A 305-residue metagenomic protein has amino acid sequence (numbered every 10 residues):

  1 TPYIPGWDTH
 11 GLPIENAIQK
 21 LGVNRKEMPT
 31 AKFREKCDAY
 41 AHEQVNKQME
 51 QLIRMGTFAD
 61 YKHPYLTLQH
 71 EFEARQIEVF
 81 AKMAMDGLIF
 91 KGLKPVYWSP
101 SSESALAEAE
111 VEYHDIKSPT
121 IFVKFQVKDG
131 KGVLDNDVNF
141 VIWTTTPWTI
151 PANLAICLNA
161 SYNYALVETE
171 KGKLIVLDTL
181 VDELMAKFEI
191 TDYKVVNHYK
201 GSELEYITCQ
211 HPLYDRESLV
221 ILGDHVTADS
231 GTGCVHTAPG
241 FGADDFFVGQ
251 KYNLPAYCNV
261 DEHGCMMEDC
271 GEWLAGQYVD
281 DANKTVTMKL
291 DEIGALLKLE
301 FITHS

Functional and structural regions predicted by a protein language model:
T1-K171, A238-C270, A282-V286, L290-S305: N-terminal, positively charged nucleic-acid-binding surface of large information/translation enzymes
P151, A155, Y162-C234, A243-F247: Protease-associated
H211-P212, Q277, V286-K289: Extended, non-globular alpha-helical segments
G271-G276: Short glycine-enriched, charge-decorated loop/helix-capping segments at active-site entrances that position
